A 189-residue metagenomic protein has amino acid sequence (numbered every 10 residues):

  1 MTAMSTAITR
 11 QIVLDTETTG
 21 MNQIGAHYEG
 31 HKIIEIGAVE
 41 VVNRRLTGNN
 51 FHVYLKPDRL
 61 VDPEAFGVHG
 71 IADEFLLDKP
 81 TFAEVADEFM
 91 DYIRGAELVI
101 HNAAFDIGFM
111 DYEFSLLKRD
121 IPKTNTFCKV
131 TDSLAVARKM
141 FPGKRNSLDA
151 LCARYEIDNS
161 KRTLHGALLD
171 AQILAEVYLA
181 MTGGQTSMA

Functional and structural regions predicted by a protein language model:
M1-F127, R138, A150-L164: Conserved non-catalytic scaffold segment of RNase H-like nuclease domains
M1-T6, L179-A189: Acidic two-metal-ion nuclease catalytic site recognized across multiple nuclease folds, prominently DnaQ/RNase D-T
E113-L116, K139, V177-G184: Active-site catalytic microenvironments for nucleophilic, acid-base chemistry
F127-R145: Catalytic subdomain that performs nucleotidyl-dependent activation
F141, C152-Y155, T182-Q185: Conserved NTP-handling cores and scaffolds of large molecular machines
G166-L179: Acidic, divalent-metal-coordinating active-site segment for phosphoryl/phosphodiester hydrolysis, typified by short
